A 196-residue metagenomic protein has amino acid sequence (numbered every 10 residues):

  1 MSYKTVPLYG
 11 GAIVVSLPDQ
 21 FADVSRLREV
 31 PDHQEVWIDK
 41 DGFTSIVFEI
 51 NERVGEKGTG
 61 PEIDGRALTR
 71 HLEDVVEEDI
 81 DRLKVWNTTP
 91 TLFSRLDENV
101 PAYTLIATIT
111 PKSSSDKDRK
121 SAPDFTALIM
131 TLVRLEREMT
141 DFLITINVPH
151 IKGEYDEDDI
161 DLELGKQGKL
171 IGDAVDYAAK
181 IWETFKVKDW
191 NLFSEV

Functional and structural regions predicted by a protein language model:
M1-Y3, F125-T126: Short linear interaction motifs
S2-V15, K169-A174: Short aromatic-glycine motifs in intrinsically disordered, low-complexity regions
G11-R28: Proline-anchored loop/turn motifs at beta-strand termini and strand-loop-strand connectors
D23-L143, V148-E157: Conserved polar/disulfide-associated segments of primarily extracytoplasmic proteins
I144-V196: Surface-exposed amphipathic alpha-helical segments
